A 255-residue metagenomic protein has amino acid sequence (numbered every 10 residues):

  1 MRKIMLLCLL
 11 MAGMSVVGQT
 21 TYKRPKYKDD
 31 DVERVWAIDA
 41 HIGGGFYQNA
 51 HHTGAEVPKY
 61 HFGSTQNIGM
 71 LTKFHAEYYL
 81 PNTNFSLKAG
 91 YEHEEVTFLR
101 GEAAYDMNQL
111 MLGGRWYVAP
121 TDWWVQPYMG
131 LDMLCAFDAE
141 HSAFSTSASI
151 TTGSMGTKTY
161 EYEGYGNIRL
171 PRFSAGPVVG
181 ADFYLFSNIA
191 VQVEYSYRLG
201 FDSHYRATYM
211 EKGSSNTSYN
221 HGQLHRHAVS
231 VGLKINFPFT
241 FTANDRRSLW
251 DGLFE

Functional and structural regions predicted by a protein language model:
M1-K23: Bacterial Sec-dependent N-terminal signal peptides
Q19-Y79, G232-N244, W250-E255: Short glycine/proline- and aromatic-enriched beta-strand/turn motifs that initiate or cap beta-hairpins
D30-V32, H61-I68, G101-M107, G164-P171 (+1 more regions): Replace "Gram-negative outer membrane beta-barrel proteins" with "bacterial and organellar outer membrane beta-barrel
A37, N84-S86, W124-Q126, G180 (+4 more regions): Membrane-spanning beta-strand positions in outer-membrane beta-barrel proteins
I38-F46, A89-H93, M129-F137, A181 (+2 more regions): Transmembrane beta-barrel strands of outer-membrane/channel proteins
A50-P58, T97-Y105, A139-I150, H204-K212 (+1 more regions): Outer-membrane beta-barrel translocator domains and adjoining extracellular loop/strand segments of Gram-negative
E77-T157, F173, R226, G232-F239: Gram-negative (and chloroplast) outer-membrane scaffold detector with strong preference for beta-barrel transmembrane
F186-E255: Predominantly the C-terminal beta-signal and adjacent terminal strand-loop region of outer-membrane beta-barrel
